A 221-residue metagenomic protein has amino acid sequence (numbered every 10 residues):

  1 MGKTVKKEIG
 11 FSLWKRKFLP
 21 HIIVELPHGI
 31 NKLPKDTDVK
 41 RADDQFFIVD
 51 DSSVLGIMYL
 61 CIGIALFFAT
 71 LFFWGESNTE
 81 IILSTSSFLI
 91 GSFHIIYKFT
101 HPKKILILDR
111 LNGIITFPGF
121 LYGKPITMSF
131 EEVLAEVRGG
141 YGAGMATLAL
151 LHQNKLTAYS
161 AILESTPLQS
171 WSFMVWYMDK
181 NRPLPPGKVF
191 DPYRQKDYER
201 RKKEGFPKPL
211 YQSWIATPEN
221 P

Functional and structural regions predicted by a protein language model:
G2-D44: Short, charged cytosolic
P20-I30, W74, F93-T100, P125-I126: Short, solvent-exposed secondary-structure boundary motifs
N31-F47, R110-G123: N-terminal topogenic membrane-targeting module
R41-I105, E219-P221: Alpha-helical transmembrane spans
K103-I105, G123-T127, K155-A158: Short, mixed charged/polar active-site loops that provide acid/base catalysis or chelate metal/phosphate cofactors
I114-I115, G123-G142: Phosphoinositide-dependent membrane-docking surfaces
G144-L210: A membrane-cytosol interface segment of integral membrane proteins
Q195, Y211-P221: Long, compositionally biased, intrinsically disordered regions
